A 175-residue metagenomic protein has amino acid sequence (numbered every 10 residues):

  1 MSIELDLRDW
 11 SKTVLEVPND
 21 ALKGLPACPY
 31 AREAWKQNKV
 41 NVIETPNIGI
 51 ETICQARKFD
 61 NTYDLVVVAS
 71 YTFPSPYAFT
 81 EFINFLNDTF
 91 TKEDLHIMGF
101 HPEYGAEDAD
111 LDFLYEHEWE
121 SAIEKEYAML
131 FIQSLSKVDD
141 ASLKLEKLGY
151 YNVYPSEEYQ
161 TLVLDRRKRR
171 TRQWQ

Functional and structural regions predicted by a protein language model:
M1-Q175: Expand to "…catalyze enediolate/carbanion chemistry for C-C bond making/breaking, isomerization, decarboxylation
